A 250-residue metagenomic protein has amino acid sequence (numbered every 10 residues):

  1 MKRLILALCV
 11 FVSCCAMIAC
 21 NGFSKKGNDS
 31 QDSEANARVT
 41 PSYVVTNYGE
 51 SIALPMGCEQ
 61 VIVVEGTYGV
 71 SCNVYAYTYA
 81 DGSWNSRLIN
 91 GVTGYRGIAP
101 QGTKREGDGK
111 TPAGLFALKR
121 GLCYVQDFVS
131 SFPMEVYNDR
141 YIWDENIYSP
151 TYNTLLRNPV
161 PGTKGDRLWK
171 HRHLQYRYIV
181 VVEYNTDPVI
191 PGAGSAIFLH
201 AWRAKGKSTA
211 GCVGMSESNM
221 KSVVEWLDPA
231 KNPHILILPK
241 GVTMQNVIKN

Functional and structural regions predicted by a protein language model:
M1-L4: Positively charged n-region of N-terminal signal peptides that target proteins for export
F11-V12: Repetitive helical segments and hydrophobic/amphipathic motifs
I18-A19: C-terminal motif of bacterial Sec signal peptides marking the signal peptidase cleavage site
K26-Q31: Ser/Thr/Pro/Gly-rich low-complexity linker/stalk segments immediately outside membranes or between
E34-T209, M220-N250: Cell wall/extracellular polymer interaction/catalysis modules
C212: Short cysteine clusters
S216: Conserved "landmark" site that anchors the functional core of diverse proteins
